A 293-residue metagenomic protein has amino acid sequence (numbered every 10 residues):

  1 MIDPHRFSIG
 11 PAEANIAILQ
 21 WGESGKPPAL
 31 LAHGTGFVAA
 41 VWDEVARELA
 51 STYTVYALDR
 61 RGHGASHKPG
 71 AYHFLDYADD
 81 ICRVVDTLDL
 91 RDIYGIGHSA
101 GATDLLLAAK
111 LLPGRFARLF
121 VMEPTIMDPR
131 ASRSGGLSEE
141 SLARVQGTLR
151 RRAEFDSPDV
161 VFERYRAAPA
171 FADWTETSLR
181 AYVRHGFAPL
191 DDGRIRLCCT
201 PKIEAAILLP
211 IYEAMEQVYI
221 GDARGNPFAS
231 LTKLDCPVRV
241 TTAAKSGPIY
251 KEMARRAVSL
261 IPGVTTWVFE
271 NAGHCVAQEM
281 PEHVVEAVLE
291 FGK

Functional and structural regions predicted by a protein language model:
M1-L31, S51-Y53, L90-R91, I126 (+2 more regions): Alpha/beta-hydrolase fold catalytic core
A17-H67: Conserved HGGG/HGGXW glycine-rich cap/lid loop of the alpha/beta-hydrolase fold
A32-G34, H98, T242: The conserved beta1-alpha1 loop
E48, R91-L137: Conserved hydrolase catalytic core segment
D76-I93: Conserved acidic catalytic loop of the alpha/beta-hydrolase fold
P129-C199, V218-Y219: Helix-rich cap/lid subdomain of alpha/beta-hydrolase
T177, F187-S259, T265-V268: Conserved serine/cysteine hydrolase catalytic core
F269-P281: Catalytic histidine-centered segment of alpha/beta-hydrolase-like enzymes
